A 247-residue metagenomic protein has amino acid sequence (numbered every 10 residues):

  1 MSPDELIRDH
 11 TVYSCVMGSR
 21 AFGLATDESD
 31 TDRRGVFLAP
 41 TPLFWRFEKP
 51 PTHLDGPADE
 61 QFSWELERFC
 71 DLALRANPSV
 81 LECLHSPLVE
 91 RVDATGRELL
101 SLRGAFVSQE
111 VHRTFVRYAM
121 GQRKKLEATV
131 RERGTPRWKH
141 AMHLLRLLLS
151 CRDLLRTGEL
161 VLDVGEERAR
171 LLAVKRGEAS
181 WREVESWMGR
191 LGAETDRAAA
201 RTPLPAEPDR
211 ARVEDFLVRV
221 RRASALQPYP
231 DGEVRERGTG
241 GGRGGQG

Functional and structural regions predicted by a protein language model:
M1-A94: An N-terminal structural lobe/cap that precedes and organizes the functional/catalytic core across diverse proteins
R34, P51-L54, S86-D93, V164-L171 (+4 more regions): Solvent-exposed, non-transmembrane amphipathic alpha-helical segments
T52-H53, L72, T114, R123-L126 (+1 more regions): Amphipathic alpha-helical interaction segments
A76, V80, C151, G158 (+4 more regions): Short secondary-structure junctions and interdomain/linker hinges
R91-V218: Conserved nucleotidyltransferase catalytic core and NTase-mimicking acidic/glycine-rich helix/loop elements in nucleic
R210-G242: Short, amphipathic C-terminal "tail helix"
